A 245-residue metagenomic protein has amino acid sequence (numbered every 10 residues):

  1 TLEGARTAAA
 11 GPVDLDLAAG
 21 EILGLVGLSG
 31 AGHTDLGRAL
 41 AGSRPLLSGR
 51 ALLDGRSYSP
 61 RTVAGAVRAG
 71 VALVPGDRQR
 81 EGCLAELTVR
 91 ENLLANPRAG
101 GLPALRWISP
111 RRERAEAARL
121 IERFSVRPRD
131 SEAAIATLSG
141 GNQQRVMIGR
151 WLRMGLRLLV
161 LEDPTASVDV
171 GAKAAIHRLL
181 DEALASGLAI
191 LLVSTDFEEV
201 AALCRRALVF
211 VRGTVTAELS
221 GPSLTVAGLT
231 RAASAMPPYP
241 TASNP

Functional and structural regions predicted by a protein language model:
T1-P245: Glycine-rich phosphate-binding loops of nucleotide-dependent enzymes
